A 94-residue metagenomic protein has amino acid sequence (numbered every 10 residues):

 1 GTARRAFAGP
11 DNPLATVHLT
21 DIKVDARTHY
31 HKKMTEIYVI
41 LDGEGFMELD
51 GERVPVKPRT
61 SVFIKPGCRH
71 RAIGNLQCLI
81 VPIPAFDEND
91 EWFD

Functional and structural regions predicted by a protein language model:
G1-T28, M34, P84, D90-W92: A short glycine-rich, His/Asp/Glu-containing loop-to-beta-strand
H18, L41-D42, K57-P58: A cytosolic small-molecule/anion-sensing beta-strand core signal
D21-I22, Y30-E48: Short, conserved beta-strand element in jelly-roll/cupin
I37, E44-F46, R53, R69 (+1 more regions): Structural motif
E48, F63, I80: Conserved beta-strand segments that form the floor/walls of ligand-binding pockets within enzyme and binding domains
L49-D50, P58, I73-G74, D90-E91: Short glycine-/acidic-enriched loop or helix-start segments at secondary-structure transitions that form or flank
G51-G67: Short acidic-glycine-tyrosine-enriched beta hairpin
P66-N89: Ligand-binding loop in jelly-roll beta-barrel domains
